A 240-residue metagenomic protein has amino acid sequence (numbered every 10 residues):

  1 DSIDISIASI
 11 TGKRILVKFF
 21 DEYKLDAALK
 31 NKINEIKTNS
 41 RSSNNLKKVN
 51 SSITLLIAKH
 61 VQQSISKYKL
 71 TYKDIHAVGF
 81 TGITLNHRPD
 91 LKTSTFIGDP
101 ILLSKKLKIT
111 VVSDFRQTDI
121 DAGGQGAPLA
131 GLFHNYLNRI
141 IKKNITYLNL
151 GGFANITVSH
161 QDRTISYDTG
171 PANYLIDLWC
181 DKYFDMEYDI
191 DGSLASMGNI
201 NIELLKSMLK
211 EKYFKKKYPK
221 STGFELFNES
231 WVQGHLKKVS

Functional and structural regions predicted by a protein language model:
S2-V17, E22-Y23, I165-S240: Conserved ATP-utilizing enzyme core subdomain
S6-H60, S64, Y68: Glycine-rich nucleotide/cofactor/substrate-binding loop typically near the N-terminus or early in the first domain
R14, N39-N44, S66-D74, R88-L91 (+3 more regions): Short, glycine- and charge-enriched coil/turn segments that flank and shape catalytic ligand pockets
Y23, A27, S43, K47 (+6 more regions): Electropositive phosphate-/nucleotide-binding environments in soluble metabolic enzymes
K37, V61, I65-Y68, L107 (+3 more regions): Structural signal for hydrophobic packing residues in well-ordered secondary-structure cores of soluble enzyme domains
N44-P100: Short beta-strand-loop/turn "lid" adjacent to the catalytic site in phosphate-handling enzymes
L56-K59, Q63, L102, L132-Y136 (+3 more regions): Alpha-helical scaffold segments in soluble metabolic enzymes
P89-S94, K105, I109-E187: Phosphate-binding/catalytic loop of phosphoryl-transfer enzymes
